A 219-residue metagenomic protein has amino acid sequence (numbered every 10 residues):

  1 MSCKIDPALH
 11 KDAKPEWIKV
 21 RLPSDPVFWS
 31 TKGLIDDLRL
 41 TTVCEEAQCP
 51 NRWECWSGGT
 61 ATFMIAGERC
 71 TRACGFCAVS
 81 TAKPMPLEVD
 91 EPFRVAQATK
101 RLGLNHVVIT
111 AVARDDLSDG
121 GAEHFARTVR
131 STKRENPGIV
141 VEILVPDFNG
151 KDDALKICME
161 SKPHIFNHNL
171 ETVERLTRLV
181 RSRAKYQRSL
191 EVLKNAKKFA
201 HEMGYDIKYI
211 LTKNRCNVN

Functional and structural regions predicted by a protein language model:
M1-R72: Flexible, acidic/Gly-rich N-terminal and inter-domain linker regions that tether and position cofactor-handling modules
K11, G58-I165, T172-L176, Y186-F199: Conserved Radical SAM active-site core
P26, S30, A184-E191: Generic recognition of short, well-ordered alpha-helical interface segments
R39, G138-V140, E202-G204: A generic structural signal for alpha->beta connector loops
E46, E142-L144, N169, D206-I210: Solvent-exposed beta-strand sheet faces enriched in polar/charged residues
N51-G58, D152-A154, N217-N219: Short, solvent-exposed polar/charged micro-motifs at secondary-structure junctions
E171-R181, G204-L211: Short, flexible active-site loops
L193-N219: Glycine/small-residue-rich hydrophobic helix-like segments
